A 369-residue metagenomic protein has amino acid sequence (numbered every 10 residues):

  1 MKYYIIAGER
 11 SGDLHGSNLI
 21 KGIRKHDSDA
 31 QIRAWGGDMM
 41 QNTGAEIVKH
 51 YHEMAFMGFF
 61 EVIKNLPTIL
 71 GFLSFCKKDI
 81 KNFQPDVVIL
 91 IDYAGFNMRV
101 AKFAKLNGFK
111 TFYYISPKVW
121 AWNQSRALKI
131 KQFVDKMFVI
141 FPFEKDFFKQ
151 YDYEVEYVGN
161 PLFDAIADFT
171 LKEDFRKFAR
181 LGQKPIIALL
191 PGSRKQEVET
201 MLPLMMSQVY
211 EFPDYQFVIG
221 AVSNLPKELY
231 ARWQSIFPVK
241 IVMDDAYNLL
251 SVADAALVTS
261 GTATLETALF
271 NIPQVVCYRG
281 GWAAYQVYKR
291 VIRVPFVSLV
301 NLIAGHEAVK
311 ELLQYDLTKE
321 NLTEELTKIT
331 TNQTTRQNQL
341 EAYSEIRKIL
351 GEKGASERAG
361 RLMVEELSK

Functional and structural regions predicted by a protein language model:
M1-K369: Nucleotide-activated sugar donor-binding and catalytic core shared by glycosyltransferases and related lipid-linked
